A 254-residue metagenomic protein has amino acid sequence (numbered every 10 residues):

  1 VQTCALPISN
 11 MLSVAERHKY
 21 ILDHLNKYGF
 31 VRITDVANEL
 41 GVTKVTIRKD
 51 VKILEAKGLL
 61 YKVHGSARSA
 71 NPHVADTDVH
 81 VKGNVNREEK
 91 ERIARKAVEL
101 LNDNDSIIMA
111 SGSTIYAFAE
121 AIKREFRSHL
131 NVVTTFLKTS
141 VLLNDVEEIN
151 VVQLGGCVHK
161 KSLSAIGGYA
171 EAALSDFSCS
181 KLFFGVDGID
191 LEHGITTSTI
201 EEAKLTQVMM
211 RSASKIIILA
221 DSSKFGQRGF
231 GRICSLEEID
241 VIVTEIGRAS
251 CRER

Functional and structural regions predicted by a protein language model:
V1-L6, E253-R254: Short, small-residue-biased leader/transition segments that mark boundaries at the very start of proteins
N10-L25, F30-V36, G41-T43, E55-A56 (+3 more regions): Conserved phosphate- and dinucleotide-binding cores of soluble alpha/beta proteins, encompassing both enzyme active
N10-T34, N38-L40, V45-S111, E120-R127 (+1 more regions): HTH-adjacent hinge/linker in prokaryotic transcriptional regulators
R95-V98, N102, Y116, E120 (+3 more regions): Amphipathic, non-transmembrane alpha-helical secondary structure
I107-I108, V132, S198: Conserved SAM-binding loop
A121-V141: Catalytic core of membrane glycerolipid acyltransferases/transacylases, capturing the structured, soluble-facing
